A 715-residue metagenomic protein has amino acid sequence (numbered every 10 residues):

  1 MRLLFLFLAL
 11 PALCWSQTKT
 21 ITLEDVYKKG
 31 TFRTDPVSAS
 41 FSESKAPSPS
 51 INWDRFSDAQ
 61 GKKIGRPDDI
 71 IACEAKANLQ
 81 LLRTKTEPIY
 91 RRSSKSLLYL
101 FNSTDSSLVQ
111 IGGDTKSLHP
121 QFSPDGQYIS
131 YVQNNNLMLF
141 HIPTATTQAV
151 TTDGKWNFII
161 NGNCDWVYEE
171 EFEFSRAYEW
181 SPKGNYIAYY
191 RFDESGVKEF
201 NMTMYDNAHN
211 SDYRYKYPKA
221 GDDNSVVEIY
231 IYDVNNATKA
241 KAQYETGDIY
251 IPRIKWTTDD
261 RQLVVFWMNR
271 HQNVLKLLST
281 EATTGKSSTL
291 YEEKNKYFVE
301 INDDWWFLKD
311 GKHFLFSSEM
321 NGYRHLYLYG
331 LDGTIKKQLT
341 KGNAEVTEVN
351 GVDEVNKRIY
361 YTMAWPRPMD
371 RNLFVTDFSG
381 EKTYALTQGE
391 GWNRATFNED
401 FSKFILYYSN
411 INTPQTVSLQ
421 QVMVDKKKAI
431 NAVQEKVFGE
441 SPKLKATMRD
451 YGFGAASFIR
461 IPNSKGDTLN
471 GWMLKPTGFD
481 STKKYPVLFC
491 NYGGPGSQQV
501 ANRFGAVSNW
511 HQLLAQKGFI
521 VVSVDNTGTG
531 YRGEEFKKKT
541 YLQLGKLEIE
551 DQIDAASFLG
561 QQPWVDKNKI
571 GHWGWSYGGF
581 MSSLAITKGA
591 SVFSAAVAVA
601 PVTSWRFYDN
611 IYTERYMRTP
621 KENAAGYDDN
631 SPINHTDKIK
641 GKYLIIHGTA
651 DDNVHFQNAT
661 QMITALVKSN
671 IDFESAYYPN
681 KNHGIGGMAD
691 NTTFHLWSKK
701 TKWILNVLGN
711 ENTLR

Functional and structural regions predicted by a protein language model:
L3-L13: Sec-dependent N-terminal signal peptides
F7, S16-K403, I411-T413, G709-L714: Beta-propeller folds
L10, Y189, A598: Short beta-strand and adjacent tight-turn residues that come in two discontinuous sequence segments and form the edges
E199, D260, R394-R715: Serine-hydrolase catalytic core recognition
